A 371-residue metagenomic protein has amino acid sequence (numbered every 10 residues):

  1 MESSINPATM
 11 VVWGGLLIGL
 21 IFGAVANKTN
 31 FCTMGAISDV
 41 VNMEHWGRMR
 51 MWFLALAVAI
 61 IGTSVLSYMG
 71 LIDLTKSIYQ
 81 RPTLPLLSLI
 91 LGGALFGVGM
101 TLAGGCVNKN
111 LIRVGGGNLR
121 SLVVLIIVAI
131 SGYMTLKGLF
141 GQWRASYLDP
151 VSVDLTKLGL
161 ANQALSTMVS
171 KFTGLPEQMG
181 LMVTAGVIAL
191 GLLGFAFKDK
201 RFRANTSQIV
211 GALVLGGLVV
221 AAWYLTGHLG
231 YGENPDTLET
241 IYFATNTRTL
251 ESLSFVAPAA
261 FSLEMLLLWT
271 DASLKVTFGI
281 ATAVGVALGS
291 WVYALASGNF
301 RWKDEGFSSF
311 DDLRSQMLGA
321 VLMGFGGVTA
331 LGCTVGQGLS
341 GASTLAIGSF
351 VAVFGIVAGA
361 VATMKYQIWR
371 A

Functional and structural regions predicted by a protein language model:
M1-A371: Membrane-interfacial helix-loop segments of redox and metal-homeostasis proteins, especially TM-loop-TM junctions
